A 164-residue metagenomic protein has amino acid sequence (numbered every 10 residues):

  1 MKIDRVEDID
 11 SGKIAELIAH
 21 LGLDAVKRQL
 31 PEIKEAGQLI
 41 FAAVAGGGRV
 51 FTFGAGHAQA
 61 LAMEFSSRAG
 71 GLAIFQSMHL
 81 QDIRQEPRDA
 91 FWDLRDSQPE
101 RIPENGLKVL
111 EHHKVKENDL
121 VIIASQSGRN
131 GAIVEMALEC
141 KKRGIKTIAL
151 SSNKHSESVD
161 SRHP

Functional and structural regions predicted by a protein language model:
M1-K27: Generic N-terminal amphipathic, Lys/Arg-enriched alpha-helix
D10-L17, Q38, D82-E86, E111-H113: Short amphipathic alpha-helical segments, especially helix-boundary/capping motifs
I14, L21, A36-L39, N105 (+1 more regions): A ubiquitous structural signal for well-ordered alpha-helices
L17-R28, A43, R68, L72 (+2 more regions): Change "in soluble alpha/beta enzymes" to "in soluble alpha/beta proteins
R28-G46, V109: A short, well-structured juxtamembrane/interface segment
F41-G48, A55-Q59: Long amphipathic N-terminal alpha/beta scaffold segment
T52-P164: Glycine-rich phosphate-binding loops that contact phosphosugars or nucleotide phosphates
